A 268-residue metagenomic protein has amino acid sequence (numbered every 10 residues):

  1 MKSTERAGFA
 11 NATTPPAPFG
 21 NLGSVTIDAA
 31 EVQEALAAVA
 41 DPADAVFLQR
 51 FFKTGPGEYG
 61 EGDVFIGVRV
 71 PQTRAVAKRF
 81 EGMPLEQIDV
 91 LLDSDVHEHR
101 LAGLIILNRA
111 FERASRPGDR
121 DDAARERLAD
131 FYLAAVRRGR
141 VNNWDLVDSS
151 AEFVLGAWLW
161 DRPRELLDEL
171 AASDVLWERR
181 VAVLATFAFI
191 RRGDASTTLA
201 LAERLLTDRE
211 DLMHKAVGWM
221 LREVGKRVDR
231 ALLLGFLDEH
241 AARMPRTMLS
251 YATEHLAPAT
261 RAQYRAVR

Functional and structural regions predicted by a protein language model:
M1-K2, V25: Accessible peptide chain termini
K2, T14-A17: Ser/Thr/Pro/Gly-rich low-complexity, intrinsically disordered segments
A7-G8: Targeting/processing segments of secretory and organellar proteins
F19-R268: Alpha-helical scaffold domains
